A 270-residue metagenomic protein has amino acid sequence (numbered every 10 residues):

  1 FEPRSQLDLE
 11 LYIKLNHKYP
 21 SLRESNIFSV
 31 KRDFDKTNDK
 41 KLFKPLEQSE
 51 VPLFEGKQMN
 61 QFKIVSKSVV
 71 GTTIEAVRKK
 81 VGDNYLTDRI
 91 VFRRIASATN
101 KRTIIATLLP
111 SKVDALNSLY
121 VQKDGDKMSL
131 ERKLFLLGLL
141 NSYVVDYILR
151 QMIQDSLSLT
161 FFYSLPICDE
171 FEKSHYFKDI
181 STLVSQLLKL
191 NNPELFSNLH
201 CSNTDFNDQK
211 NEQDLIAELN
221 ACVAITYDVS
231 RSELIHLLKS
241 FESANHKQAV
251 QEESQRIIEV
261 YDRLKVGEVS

Functional and structural regions predicted by a protein language model:
F1-S270: S-adenosyl-L-methionine
